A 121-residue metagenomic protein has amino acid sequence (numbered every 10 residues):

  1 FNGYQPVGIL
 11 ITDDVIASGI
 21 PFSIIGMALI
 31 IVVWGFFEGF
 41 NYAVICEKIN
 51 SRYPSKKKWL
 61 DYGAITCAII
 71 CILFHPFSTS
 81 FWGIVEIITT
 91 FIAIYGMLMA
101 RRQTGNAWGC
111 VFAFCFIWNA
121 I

Functional and structural regions predicted by a protein language model:
N2-I24, S51: Membrane-interface interhelical connector segments
S23-I121: Transmembrane helix-loop-helix hairpins at the membrane interface of multi-pass integral membrane proteins
